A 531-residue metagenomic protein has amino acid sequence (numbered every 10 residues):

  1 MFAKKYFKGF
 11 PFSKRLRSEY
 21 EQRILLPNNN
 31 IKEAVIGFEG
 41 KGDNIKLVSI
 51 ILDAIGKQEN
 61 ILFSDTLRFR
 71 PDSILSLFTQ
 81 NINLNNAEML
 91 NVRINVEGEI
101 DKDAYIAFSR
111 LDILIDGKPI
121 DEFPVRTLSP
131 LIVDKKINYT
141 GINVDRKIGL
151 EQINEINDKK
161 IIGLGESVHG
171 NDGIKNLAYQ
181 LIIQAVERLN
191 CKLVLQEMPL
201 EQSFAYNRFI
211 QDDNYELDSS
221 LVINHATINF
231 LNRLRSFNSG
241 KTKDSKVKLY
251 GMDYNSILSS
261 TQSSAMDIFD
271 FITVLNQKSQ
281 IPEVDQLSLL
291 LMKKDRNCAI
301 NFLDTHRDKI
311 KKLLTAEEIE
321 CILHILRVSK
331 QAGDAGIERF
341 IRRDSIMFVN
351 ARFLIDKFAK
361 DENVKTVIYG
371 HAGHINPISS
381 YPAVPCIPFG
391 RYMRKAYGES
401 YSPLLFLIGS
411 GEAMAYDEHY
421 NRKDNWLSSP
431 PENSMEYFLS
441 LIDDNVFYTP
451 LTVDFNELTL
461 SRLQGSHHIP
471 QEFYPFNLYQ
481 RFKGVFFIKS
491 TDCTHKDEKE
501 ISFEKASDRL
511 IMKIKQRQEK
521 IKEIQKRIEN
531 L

Functional and structural regions predicted by a protein language model:
M1-L16: Short carbohydrate-recognition loop motifs
F10, E19-P27, N44, V48 (+2 more regions): Structured catalytic-domain cores with a bias toward divalent-metal coordination
R15, N30-E33, N44: Mid-chain, structured segments of secreted extracytoplasmic proteins
P27-I36, A87-N91: Extended extracellular/luminal ectodomain segments enriched in beta-structured repeat modules
G37-K41: Short edge beta-strand/loop segments characteristic of extracellular beta-sandwich folds
L47, Q58-N91, D101: Extracellular carbohydrate recognition and processing domains and analogous Trp-centered ligand-binding platforms
L52-G56: Conserved aromatic beta-strand anchor motif in extracellular beta-sandwich/beta-rich domains
N95-E99: Beta-strand-rich extracellular modules
